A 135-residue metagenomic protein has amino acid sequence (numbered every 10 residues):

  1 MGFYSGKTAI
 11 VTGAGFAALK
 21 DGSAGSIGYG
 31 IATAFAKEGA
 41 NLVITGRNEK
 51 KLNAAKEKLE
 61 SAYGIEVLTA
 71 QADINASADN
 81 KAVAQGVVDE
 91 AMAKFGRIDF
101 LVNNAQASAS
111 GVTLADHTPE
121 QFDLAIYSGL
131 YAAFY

Functional and structural regions predicted by a protein language model:
G2-L42: Canonical Rossmann dinucleotide-binding motif of NAD(H)/NADP(H)-dependent dehydrogenases/reductases, specifically
T8, D99-F100, D123: Conserved catalytic-site loops of classical short-chain dehydrogenases/reductases
T45-E49: N-terminal Rossmann-fold cofactor-binding loop
S61-A78: Rossmann-fold cofactor-recognition segment
A76-A93: Conserved Rossmann-fold cofactor-binding substructure of NAD(P)-dependent oxidoreductases
N104-S110: Conserved NAD(P)H cofactor-binding loop of Rossmann-fold oxidoreductase domains
V112-L114, T118-D123: Substrate-binding pocket helix/loop in short-chain dehydrogenase/reductase
